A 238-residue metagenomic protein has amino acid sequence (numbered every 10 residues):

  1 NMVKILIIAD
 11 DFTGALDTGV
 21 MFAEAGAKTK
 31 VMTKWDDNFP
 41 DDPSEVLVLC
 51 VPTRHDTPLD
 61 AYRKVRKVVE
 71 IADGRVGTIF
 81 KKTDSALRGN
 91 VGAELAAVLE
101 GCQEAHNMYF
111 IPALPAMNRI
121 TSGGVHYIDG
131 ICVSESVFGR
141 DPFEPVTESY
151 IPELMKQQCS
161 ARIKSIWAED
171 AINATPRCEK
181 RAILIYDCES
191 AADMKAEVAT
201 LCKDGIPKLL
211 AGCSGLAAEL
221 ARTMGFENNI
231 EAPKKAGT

Functional and structural regions predicted by a protein language model:
M2-K4, T29-M32, E45, A61 (+3 more regions): Cap/lid and interdomain-hinge subdomains that line or gate substrate/regulatory clefts in soluble alpha/beta enzymes
V3-D42, I111-A116: N-terminal basic/disordered segments at the start of proteins
I7, F22, R54-L59, E144: Charge-biased, low-complexity intrinsically disordered regions
G14-T18, N90-V91, M194, E219: Short glycine/serine/threonine-rich phosphate/pyrophosphate-binding segments that cradle anionic phosphate groups
A15, K67, G77-K81, G205 (+1 more regions): Hydrophobic alpha/beta core scaffold segments
G19, D36-L59: N-terminal beta-loop-helix "entrance" segment that forms/cooperates in small-molecule cofactor or anionic ligand
M21-E24, A96-A97, Y127, V198-G205 (+1 more regions): Short, solvent-exposed amphipathic alpha-helical segments in soluble enzyme and RNA/protein-processing domains
I206-T238: Acidic, glycine-rich loop-and-beta core segments that form the ion-binding/anion-interacting portion of active sites
